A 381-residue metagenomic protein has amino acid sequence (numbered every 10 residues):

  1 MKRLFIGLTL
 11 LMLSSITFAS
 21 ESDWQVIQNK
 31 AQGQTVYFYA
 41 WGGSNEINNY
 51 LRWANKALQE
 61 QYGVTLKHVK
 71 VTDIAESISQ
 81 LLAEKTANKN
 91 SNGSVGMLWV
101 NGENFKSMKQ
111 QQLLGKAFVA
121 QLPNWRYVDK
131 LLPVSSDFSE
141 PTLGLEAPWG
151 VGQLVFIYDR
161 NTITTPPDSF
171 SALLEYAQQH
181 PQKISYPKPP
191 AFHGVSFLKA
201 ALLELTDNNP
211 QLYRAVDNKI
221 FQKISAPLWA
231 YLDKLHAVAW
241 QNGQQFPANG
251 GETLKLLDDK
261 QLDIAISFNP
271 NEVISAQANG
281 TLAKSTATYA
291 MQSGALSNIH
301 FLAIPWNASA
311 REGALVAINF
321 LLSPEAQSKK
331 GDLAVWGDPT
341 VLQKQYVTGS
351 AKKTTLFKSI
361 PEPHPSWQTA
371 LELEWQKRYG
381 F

Functional and structural regions predicted by a protein language model:
S14-T17: N-terminal signal peptide c-region/cleavage motif recognized by signal peptidases
S22-D23, K255, T354-F381: Conserved C-terminal helix/tail region of periplasmic/extracytoplasmic solute-binding proteins
W24-Q32, Y39, S44-T65, F156: Short, polar/charged alpha-helical segment
W41-W53, V69-E76, S91, V95-G251: Extracytoplasmic ligand-binding site segments that recognize negatively charged/polar headgroups
L81, M108, T253-D258, I304: Hydrophobic residues within well-ordered alpha-helices
F105-S107, I264-A283: A ligand-binding cleft/hinge motif common to bilobed small-molecule-binding domains
F138-S139, G152, Y231-H236, F246-P247 (+2 more regions): Periplasmic-binding protein-like
A295-E362: Mature extracytoplasmic/periplasmic domains
